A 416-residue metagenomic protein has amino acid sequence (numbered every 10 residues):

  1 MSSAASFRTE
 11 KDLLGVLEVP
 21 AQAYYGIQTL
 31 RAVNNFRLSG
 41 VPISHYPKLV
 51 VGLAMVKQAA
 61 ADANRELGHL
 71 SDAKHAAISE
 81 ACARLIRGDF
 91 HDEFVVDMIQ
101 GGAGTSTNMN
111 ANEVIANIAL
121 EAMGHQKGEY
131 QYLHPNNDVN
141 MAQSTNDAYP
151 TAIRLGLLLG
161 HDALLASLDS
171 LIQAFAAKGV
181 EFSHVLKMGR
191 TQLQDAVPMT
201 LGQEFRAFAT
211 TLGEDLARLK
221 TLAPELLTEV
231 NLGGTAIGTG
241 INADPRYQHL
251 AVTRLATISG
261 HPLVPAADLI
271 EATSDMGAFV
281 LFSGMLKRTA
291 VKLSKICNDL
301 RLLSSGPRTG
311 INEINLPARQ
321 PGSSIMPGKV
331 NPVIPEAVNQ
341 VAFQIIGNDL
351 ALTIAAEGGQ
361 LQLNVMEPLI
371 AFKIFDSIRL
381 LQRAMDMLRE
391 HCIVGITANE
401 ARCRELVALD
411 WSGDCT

Functional and structural regions predicted by a protein language model:
M1-T416: Conserved, well-structured ligand/cofactor-binding cores
